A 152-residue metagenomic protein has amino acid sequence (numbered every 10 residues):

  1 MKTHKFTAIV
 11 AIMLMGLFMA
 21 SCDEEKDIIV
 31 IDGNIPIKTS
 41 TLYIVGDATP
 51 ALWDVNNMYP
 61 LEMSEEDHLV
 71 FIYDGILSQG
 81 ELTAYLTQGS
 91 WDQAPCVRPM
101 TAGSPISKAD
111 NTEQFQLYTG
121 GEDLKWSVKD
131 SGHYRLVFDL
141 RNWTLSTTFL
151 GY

Functional and structural regions predicted by a protein language model:
M1-A20: Sec-dependent bacterial lipoprotein signal peptides
G16-T41, F149: Bacterial Sec-dependent N-terminal signal peptides
I29, L61, L124-W126: Generic detection of short hydrophobic beta-strand segments and adjacent strand-loop junctions
I35-Q79, Q88-N111: Aromatic-rich carbohydrate-binding modules that target alpha-glucans
V45, Y85, V137, S146-T148: Beta-strand residues in well-ordered beta-sheet regions across diverse protein folds
G80-L82, Y134: Exposed beta-strand face motif in extracellular beta-rich ectodomains
D92-N142: Structured interaction patches on ligand/partner-binding surfaces of diverse proteins
N142-Y152: Short, low-complexity, Pro/Ser/Thr/Gly-rich segments in the mature regions of secreted, periplasmic
